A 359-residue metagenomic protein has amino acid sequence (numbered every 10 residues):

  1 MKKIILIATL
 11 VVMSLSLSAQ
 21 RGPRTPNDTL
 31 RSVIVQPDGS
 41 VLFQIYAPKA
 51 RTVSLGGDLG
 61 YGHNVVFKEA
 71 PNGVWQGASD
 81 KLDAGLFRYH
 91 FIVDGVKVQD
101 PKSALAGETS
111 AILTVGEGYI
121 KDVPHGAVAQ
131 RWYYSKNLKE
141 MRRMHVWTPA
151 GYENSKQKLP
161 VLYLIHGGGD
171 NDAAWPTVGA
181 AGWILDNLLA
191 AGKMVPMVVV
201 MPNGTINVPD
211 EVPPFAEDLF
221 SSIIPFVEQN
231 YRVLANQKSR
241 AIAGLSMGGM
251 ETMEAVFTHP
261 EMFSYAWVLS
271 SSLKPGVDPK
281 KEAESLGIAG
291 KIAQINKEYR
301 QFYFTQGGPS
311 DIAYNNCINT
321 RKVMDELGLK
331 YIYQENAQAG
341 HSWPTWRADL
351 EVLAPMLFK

Functional and structural regions predicted by a protein language model:
M1-I4, Q20: Positively charged n-region of N-terminal signal peptides that target proteins for export
A8-T9, T148: A periodicity- and composition-biased signal for non-globular, repetitive helical segments
T9-S18: Hydrophobic h-region of N-terminal signal peptides that target proteins for export in Gram-negative bacteria
R21-R24, T29, V35-N64, E69-K359: Non-catalytic cap/lid and distal C-terminal segments of serine-dependent acyl enzymes
